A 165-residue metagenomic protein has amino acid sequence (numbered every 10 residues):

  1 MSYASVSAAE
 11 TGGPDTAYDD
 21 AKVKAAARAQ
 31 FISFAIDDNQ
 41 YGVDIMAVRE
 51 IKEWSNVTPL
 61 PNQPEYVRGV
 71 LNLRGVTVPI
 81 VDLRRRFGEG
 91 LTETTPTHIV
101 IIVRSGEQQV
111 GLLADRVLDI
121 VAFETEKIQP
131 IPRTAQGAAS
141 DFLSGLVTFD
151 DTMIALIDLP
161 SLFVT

Functional and structural regions predicted by a protein language model:
M1-T165: An acidic, low-aromatic, low-complexity terminal/linker signal
